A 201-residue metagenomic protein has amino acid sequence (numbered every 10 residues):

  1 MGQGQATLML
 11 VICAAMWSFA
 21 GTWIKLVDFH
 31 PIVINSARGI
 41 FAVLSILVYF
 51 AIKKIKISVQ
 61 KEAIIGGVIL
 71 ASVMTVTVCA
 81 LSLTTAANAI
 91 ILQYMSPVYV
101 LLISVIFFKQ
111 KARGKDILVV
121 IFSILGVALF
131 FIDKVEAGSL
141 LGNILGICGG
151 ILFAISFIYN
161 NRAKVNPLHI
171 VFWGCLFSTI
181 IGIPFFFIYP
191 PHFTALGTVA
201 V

Functional and structural regions predicted by a protein language model:
M1-V33, V68, V76, V135-R162 (+2 more regions): Glycine-/small-residue-enriched transmembrane alpha-helix faces in small-molecule transporters and effluxers
L8, I12, A37-F41, I65-V68 (+5 more regions): Hydrophobic residues within alpha-helical transmembrane segments of multi-pass solute transporters/permease subunits
L10, I34-N35, A63, A86-I91 (+3 more regions): Alpha-helical transmembrane segments and their helix-entry boundary regions
V33-S36, I40-F41, V78-K111, G149: Specific alpha-helical transmembrane segments that line the substrate/conduction pathway and gating interfaces
I46, V68-L70, L102-I103, A112-I132 (+3 more regions): Hydrophobic transmembrane alpha-helices of multi-pass small-molecule transport proteins
I46-K56, V98-A112, A154-V165: C-terminal ends of transmembrane helices
I57, C79-T84, I132-L140, R162 (+1 more regions): Membrane-interface helix caps and helix-loop-helix hairpins in membrane proteins
I57-K61, I90-Q93, K109-L129, E136-N143 (+1 more regions): Loop-to-transmembrane alpha-helix entry segments
